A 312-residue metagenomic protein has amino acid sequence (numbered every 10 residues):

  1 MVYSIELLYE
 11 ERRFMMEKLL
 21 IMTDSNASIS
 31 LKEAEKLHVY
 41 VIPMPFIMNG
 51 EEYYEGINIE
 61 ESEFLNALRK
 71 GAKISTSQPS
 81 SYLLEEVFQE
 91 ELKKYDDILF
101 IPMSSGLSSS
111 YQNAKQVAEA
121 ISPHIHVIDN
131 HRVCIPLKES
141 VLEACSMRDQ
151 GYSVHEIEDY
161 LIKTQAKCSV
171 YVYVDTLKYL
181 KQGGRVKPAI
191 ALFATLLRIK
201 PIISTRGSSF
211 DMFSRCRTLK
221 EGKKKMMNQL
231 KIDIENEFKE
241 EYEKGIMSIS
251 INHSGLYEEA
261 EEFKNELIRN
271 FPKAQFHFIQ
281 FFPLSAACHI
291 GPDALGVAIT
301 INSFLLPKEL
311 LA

Functional and structural regions predicted by a protein language model:
M1-M15: Short, Lys/Arg-enriched N-terminal segments with co-localized hydrophobic residues within the first ~10-30 amino acids
R12-K18, V87-Y95, P102-S110, P188-L197: An N-terminal domain-start capping segment
E17-L19, I246-M247: Nucleotide donor/acceptor-binding cores
L19-Q78, L83: N-terminal glycine-rich anion-binding loop in soluble enzyme alpha/beta folds
N26-Y40, P45, G106-H126, R132-A312: Mixed-charge interfacial surface used for oligomerization/domain docking and macromolecular partner engagement
G71-G106, Q112-N113, E158: Glycine-rich phosphate- or other oxyanion-binding loops that anchor nucleotides, phosphorylated ligands
